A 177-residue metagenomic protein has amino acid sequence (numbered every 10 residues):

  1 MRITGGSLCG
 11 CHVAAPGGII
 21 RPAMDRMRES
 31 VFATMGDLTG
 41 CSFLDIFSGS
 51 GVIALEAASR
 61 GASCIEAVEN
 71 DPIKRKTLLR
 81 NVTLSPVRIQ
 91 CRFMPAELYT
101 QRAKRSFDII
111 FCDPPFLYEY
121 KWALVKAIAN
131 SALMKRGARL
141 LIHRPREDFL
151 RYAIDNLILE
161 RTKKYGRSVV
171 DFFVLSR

Functional and structural regions predicted by a protein language model:
M1-R177: Class I S-adenosyl-L-methionine-dependent methyltransferase catalytic core
